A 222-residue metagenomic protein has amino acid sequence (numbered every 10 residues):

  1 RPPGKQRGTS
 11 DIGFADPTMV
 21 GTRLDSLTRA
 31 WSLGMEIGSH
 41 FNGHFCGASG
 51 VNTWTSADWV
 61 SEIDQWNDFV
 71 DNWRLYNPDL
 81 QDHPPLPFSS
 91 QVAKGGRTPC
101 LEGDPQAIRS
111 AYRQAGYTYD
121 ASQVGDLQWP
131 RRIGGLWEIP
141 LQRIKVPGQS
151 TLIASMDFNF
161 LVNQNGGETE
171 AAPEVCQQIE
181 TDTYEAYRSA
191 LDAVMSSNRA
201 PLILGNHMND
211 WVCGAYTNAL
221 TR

Functional and structural regions predicted by a protein language model:
R1-G38, G43-A48, S56, Q65-D104 (+5 more regions): Active-site beta->alpha N-cap acidic-glycine motif
P3-P17, D82-N198: Active-site-adjacent pocket scaffolds in enzyme catalytic domains
A48-N52, L152: Short acidic, glycine/proline-rich loop/turn micro-motifs
I133-G134, A215-T221: Histidine/acidic-residue-rich catalytic or RNA/ligand-binding cores of hydrolases and nuclease-related proteins
T181, D210-T217: Short, well-ordered coil↔helix boundary/capping segments
